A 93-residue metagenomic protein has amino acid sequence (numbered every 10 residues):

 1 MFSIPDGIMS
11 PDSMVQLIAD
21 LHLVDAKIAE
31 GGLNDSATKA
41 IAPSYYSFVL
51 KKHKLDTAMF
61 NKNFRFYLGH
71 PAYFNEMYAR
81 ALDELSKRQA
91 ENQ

Functional and structural regions predicted by a protein language model:
I4-F48: Post-signal-peptide N-terminal segment of Sec-exported extracytoplasmic proteins
G32-Q93: Compact alpha-helical subdomains of small soluble proteins
